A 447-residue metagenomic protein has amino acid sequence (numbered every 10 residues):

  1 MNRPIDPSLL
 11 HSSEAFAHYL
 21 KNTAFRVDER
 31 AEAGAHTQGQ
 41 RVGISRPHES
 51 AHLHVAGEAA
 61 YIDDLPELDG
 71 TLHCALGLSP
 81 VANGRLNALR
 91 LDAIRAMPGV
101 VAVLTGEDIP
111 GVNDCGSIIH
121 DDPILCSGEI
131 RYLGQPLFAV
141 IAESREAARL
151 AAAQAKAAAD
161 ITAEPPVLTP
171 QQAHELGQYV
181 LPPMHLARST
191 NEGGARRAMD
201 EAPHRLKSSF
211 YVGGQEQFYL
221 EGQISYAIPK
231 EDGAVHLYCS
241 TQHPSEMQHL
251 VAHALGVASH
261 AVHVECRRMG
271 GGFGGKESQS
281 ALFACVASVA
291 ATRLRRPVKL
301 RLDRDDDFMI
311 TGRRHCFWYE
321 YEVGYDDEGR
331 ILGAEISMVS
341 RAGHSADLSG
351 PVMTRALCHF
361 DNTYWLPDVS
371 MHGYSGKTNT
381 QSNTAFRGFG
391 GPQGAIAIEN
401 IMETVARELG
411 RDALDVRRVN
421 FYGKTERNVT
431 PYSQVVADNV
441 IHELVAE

Functional and structural regions predicted by a protein language model:
M1-P182, R205: Flexible, low-hydrophobicity surface segments
I44, S50-L53, G57, M184-S225 (+1 more regions): Glycine-rich loop/linker segments at domain edges
G57, A102-E107, Y132, L206-F210 (+5 more regions): General beta-strand structural signal in soluble alpha/beta enzymes
G70-H73, M97-V101, S127, G134-L137 (+8 more regions): Short coil/turn connectors at secondary-structure junctions
L76-L104, F138-I161, S225-L294, P351-D361 (+4 more regions): Alpha-helical support elements that line or immediately flank enzyme active sites and cofactor-binding pockets
I109, T241-P244, R268-G272, L302-G312 (+2 more regions): Acidic, glycine-rich active-site loops and adjacent beta-strand->loop/helix elements that engage anionic groups
P136, A142-S144, T292-G343: Phosphate/diphosphate-binding loops
Q172-L255, F421-E447: Helix-loop-helix junctions that connect adjacent transmembrane helices in secondary transporters/permeases, recognized
